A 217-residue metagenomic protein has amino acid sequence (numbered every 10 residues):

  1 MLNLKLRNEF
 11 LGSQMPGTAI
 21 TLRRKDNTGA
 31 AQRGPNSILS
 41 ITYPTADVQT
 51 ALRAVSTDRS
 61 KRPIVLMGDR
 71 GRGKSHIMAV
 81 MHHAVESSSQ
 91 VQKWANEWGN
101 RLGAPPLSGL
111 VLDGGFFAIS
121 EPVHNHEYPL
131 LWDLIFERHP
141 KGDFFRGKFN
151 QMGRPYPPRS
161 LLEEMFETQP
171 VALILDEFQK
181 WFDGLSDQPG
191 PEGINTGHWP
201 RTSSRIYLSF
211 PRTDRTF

Functional and structural regions predicted by a protein language model:
M1-R72, A79, V85: Walker A/P-loop-proximal flanking segment of P-loop NTPase domains
D26-N27, S60, S89-N100, P189 (+1 more regions): Phosphate-handling catalytic cores of nucleic-acid transaction enzymes
K61-V65, A118, P170-A172: Residue-level preference for the first positions of well-ordered beta-strands
H82-F117, F144-Y156, I194-H198: Flexible phosphate/Mg2+-sensing switch loops adjacent to catalytic phosphate-binding sites
F117-E127: A short hydrophobic beta-strand->loop->alpha-helix junction that borders the nucleotide-binding pocket of P-loop NTPases
E127-L162: Short glycine-rich substrate-engagement loop in P-loop NTPases that contacts/grips substrate
R159-E167, G193-F217: Substrate-engagement module of ASCE P-loop NTPases
M165-G197: Conserved P-loop NTPase "ATPase switch" module shared by AAA+ and STAND
